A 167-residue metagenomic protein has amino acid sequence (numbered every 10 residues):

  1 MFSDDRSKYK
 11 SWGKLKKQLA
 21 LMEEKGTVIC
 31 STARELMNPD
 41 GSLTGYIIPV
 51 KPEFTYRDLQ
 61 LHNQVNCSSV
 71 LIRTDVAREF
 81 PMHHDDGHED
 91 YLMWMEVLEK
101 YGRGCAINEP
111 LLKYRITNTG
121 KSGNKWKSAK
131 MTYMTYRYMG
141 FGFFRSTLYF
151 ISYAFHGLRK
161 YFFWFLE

Functional and structural regions predicted by a protein language model:
M1-K8: Short beta-strand-to-loop acidic/aromatic patch adjacent to the donor-nucleotide binding site
D4, T27-R34, I107-E109, Y114: Short glycine/serine/threonine-enriched helix-capping/active-site loop that flanks the nucleotide-sugar donor pocket
K10-W12, R73: GHKL-family ATP-binding catalytic core of two-component histidine kinases
G13-L21, L92, E96, M131-T135: Alpha-helical elements of Rossmann-like donor-binding domains used by nucleotide-donor carbohydrate transfer enzymes
G13-T44: Conserved donor NDP-sugar-binding/catalytic core segment of glycosyltransferases
P39, G45-K127: Conserved nucleotide-sugar donor-binding catalytic segment
G104, T119-E167: Non-catalytic, C-terminal membrane-associated alpha-helical segments of glycosyltransferases
